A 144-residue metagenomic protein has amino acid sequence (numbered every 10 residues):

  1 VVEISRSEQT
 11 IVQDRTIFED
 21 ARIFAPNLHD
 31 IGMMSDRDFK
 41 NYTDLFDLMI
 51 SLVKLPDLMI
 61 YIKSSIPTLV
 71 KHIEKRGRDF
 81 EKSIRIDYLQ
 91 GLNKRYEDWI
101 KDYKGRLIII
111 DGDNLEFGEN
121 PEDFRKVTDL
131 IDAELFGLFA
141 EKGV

Functional and structural regions predicted by a protein language model:
V1, S5, F46, I50 (+5 more regions): Generic secondary-structure transition motif, activating predominantly at the C-termini of alpha-helices
V1-S35: A basic- and aromatic-enriched beta-loop-alpha substructure that forms the phosphate/nucleotide- and DNA/RNA-contacting
I4-S7, M49-D57, Y96-I108: A structural motif corresponding to the C-terminal end of an alpha-helix and its immediate exit/capping segment
V12, M59-Y61, L107-I109: Conserved beta-strand scaffold positions in the cores of enzyme catalytic domains, especially in NTP/NDP-utilizing
D14, D20, D57, D111-D113: Acidic side chains
I17-E19, S64-L69, N114-F117: Conserved nucleotide-binding/hydrolysis micro-motifs of P-loop NTPases
R22-R95: A glycine- and Lys/Arg-enriched "phosphate-lid" helix/loop adjacent to the NTP-binding pocket of small-molecule kinases
V70-V144: NTP-dependent small-molecule kinase module
